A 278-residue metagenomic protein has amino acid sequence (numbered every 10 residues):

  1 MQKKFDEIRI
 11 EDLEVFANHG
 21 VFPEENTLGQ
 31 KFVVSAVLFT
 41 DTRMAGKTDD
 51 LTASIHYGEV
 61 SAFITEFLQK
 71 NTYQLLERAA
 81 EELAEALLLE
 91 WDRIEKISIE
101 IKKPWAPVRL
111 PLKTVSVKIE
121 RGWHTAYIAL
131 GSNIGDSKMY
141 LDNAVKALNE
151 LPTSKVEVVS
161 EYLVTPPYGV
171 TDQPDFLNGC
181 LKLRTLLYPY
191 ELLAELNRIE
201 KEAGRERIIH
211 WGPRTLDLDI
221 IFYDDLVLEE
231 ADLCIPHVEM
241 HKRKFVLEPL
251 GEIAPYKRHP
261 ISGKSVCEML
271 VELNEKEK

Functional and structural regions predicted by a protein language model:
M1-I128, S132: N-terminal, polar/charged subdomain of small-to-medium soluble alpha/beta proteins
G29-V33, D92-I94, L112, P174-N178 (+2 more regions): Short connector loops at helix/strand junctions that flank enzyme active sites, especially segments positioning acidic
D41-G46, W123, Y168-D175, L187 (+1 more regions): Flexible, gly/pro- and Lys/Arg-enriched active-site loops
R43-G58, N143, L148-Y188: Short, surface-exposed acidic-centric catalytic microdomains
L83, L87-L88, L148-N149, L196: Hydrophobic C-terminal alpha-helix "anchor/cap" residues
I94-S98, S154-S160, P213: A short coil-to-beta-strand element that immediately follows conserved catalytic motifs
E100-P104, Y162-V164, I221-Y223: Short loop/turn motifs enriched for small/polar and acidic residues
T125-V145: Extended accessory regions or peripheral subdomains of proteins
